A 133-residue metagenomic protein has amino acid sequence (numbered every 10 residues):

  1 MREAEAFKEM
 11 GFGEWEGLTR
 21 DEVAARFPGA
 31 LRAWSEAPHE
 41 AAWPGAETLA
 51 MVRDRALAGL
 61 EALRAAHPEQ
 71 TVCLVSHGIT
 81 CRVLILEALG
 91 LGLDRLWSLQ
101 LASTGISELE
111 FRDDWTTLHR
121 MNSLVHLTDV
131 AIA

Functional and structural regions predicted by a protein language model:
M1-A6, E110-A133: Conserved histidine-centered catalytic loops in small-molecule metabolism enzymes
M1-R32: Phosphate-coordination/substrate-recognition cap region in phosphate-metabolizing enzymes
W15, R26, A37, E87-A88 (+1 more regions): Residue-level signal for well-ordered alpha-helical positions
A24, L49-L57: Amphipathic, non-transmembrane alpha-helical scaffold segments
F27, P38, A56-L60: Short amphipathic alpha-helical/adjacent loop interface patches that line ligand and macromolecule-binding sites
A30-M51: Short glycine/proline- and acidic residue-enriched helix-loop micro-motifs that form flexible lids or anion-recognition
A58-T117: Active-site-adjacent alpha-helix immediately C-terminal to a catalytic or transition-state-stabilizing loop
